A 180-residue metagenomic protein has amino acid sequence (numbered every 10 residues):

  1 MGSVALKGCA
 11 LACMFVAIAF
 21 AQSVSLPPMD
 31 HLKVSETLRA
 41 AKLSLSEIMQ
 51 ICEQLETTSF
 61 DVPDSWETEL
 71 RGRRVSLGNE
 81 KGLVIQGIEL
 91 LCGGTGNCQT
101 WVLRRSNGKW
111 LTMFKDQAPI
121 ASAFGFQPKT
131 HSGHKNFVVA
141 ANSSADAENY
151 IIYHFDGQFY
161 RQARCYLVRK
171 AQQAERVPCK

Functional and structural regions predicted by a protein language model:
M1-A10: Bacterial N-terminal signal peptides that target proteins for export
C13-A21: Hydrophobic h-region of N-terminal signal peptides that target proteins for export in Gram-negative bacteria
A21-F60, F124-K180: Acidic, small-residue rich beta-repeat scaffolds with periodic aromatic anchors
D61-G72: Signature of short aromatic-glycine-proline-rich micro-motifs recurring in repeat-based ectodomains
V75-I88, T130-A141: Acidic/hydrophobic-patterned starts of short beta strands in beta-sheet-rich repeat architectures
G93-C98, S144-E148: Short, solvent-exposed loop/turn segments at conserved positions within beta-propeller repeat blades
Q99-R105: Beta-propeller blade signature
S106-G108, D156: Short loop/turn segments that connect beta-strands within beta-propeller blades
